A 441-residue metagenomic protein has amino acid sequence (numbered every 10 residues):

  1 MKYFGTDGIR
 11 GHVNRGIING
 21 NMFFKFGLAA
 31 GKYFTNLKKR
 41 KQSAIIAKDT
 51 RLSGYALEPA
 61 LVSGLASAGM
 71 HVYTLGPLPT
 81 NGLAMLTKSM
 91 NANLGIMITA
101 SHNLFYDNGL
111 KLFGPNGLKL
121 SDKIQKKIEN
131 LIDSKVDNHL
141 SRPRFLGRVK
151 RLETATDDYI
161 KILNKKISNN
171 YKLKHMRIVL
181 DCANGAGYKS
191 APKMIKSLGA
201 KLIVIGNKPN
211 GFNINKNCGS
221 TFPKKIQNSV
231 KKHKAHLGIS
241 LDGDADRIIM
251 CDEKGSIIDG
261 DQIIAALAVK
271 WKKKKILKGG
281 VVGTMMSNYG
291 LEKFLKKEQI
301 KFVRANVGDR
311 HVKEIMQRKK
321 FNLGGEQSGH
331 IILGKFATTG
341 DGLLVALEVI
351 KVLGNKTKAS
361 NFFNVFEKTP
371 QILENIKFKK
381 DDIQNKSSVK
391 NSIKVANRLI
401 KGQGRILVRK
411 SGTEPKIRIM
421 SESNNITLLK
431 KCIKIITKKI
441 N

Functional and structural regions predicted by a protein language model:
M1-S63, S67-A68, L94, V149-R177 (+1 more regions): An N-terminal, well-structured beta->alpha segment
D7, I46, L83, I96 (+11 more regions): Buried hydrophobic positions in well-ordered alpha/beta secondary-structure cores of metabolic enzymes
H12, N108-H233: Gly/Ser/Thr-enriched, mixed-charge loops and adjacent short helices that form phosphate/oxyanion-binding elements
K32, N36, R40-D107, K193-C251: N-terminal small/polar loop signature for handling phosphorylated ligands or for N-terminal nucleophile
K39-D49, Y73, R177-V179, G279-M285 (+1 more regions): Short glycine-rich phosphate-binding loop at a beta-alpha junction
T50-Y55, N103, A183-Y188, A245-D246 (+2 more regions): Gly/Ser/Thr-rich loops at beta-strand to alpha-helix junctions that form or flank small-molecule/cofactor-binding
K126-K161, K165, E253-G324, I332: Proline/glycine-rich low-complexity loops and linkers
H236-L237, K273, L277-N441: Phosphate-binding and adjacent anionic-ligand microenvironments
